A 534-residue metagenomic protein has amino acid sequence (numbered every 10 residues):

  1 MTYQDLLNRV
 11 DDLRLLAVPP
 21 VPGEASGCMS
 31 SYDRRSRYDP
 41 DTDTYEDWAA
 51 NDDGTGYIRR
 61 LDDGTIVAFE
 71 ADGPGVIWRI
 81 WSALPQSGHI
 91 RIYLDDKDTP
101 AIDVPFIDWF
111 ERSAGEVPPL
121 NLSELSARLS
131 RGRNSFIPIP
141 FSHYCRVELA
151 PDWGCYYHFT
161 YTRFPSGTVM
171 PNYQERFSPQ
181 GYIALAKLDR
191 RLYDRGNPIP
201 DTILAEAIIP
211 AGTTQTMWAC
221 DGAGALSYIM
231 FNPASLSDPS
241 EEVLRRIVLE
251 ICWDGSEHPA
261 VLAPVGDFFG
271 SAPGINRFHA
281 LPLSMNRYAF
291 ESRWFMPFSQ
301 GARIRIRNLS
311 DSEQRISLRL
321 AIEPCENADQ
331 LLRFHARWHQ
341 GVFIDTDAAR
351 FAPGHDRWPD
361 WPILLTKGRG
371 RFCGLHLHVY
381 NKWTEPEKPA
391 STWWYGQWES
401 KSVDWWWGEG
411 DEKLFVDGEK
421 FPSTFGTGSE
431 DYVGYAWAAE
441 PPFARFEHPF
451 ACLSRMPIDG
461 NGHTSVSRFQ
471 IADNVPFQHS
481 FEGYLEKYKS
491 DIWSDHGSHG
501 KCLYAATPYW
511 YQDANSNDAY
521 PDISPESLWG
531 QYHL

Functional and structural regions predicted by a protein language model:
M1-L534: Beta-strand-centric surfaces of beta-sandwich/beta-rich domains
